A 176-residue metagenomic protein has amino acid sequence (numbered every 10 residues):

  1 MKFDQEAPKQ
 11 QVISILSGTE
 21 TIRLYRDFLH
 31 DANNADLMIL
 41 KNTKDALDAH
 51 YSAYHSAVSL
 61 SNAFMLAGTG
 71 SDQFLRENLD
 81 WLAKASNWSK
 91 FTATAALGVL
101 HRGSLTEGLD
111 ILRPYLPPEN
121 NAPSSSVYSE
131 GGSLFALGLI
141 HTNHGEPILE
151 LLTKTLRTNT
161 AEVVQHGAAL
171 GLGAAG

Functional and structural regions predicted by a protein language model:
K2-G176: Alpha-solenoid helical-repeat scaffolds
